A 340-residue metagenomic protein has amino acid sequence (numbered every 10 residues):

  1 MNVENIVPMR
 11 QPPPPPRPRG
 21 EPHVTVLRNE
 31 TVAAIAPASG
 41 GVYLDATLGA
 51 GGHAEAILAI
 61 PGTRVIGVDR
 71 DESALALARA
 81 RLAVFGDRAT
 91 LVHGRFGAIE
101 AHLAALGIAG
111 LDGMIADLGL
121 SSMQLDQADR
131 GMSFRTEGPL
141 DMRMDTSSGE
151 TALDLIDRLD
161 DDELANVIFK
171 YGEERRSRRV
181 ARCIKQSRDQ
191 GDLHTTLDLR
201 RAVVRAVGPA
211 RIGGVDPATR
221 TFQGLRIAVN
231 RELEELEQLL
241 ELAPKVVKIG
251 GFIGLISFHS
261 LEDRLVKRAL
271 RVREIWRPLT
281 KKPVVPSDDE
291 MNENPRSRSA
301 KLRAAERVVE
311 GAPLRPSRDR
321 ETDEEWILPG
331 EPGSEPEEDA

Functional and structural regions predicted by a protein language model:
M1-A340: S-adenosyl-L-methionine-dependent methyltransferase catalytic core, i.e., the SAM/SAH-binding region
